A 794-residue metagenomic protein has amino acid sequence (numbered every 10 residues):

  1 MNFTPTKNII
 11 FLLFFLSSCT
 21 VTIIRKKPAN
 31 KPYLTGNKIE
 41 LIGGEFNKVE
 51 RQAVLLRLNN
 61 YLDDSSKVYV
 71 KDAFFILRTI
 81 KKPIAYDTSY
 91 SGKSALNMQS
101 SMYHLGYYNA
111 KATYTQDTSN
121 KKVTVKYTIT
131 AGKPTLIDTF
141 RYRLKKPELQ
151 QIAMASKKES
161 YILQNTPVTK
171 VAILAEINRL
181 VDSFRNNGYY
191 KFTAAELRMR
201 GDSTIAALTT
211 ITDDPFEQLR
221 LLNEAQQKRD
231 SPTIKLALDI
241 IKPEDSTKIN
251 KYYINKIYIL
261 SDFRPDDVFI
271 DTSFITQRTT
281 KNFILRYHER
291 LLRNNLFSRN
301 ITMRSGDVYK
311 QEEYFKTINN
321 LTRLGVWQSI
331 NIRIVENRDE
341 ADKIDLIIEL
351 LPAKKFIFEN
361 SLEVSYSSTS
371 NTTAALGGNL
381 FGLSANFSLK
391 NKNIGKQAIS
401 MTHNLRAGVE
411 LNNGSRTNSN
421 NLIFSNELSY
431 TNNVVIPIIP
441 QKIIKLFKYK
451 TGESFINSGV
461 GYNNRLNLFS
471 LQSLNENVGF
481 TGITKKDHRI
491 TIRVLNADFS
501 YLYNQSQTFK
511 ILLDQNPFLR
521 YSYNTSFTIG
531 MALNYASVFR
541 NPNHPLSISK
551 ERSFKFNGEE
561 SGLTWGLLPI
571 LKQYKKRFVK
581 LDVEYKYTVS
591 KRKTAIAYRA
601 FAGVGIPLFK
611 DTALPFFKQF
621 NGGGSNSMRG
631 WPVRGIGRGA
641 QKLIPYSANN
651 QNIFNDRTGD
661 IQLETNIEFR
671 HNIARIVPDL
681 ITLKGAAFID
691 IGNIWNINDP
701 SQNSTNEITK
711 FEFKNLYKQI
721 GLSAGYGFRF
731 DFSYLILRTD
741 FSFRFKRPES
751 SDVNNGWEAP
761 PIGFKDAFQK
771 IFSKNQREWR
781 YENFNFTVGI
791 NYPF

Functional and structural regions predicted by a protein language model:
M1-G36, S183, A600, E782-F786 (+1 more regions): Bacterial Sec-dependent N-terminal signal peptides
T20-R323: Interaction-mediating elements
I23, G43, I129-K133, L144-K146 (+13 more regions): Flexible glycine-/small-residue-rich
Y108-T115, Y190-M199, Q328-V335, R489-A497 (+1 more regions): Short beta-strand elements
L149-I152, R290-L291, K310-G558, R629-G630 (+4 more regions): Gram-negative/organellar outer-membrane beta-barrel architecture
L362-G378, K390, R493-T682, A687-Y717 (+3 more regions): C-terminal outer-membrane beta-barrel translocator/porin domains of Gram-negative envelope proteins and their
A686-F688, I736-S742: Conserved active-site loop/cleft motifs that coordinate metal ions or position small ligands
